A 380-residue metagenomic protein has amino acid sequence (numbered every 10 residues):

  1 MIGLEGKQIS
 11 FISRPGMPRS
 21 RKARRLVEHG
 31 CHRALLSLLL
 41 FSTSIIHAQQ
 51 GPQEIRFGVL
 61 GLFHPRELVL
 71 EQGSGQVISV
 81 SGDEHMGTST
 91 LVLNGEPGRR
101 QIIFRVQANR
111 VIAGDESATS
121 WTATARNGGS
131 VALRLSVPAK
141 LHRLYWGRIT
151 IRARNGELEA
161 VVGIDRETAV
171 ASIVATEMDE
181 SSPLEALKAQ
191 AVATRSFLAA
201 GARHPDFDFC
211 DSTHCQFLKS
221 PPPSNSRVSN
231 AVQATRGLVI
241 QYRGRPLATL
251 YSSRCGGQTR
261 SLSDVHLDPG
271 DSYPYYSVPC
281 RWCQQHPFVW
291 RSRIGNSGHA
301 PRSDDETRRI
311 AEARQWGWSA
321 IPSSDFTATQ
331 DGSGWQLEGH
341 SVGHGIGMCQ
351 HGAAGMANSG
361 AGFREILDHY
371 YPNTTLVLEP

Functional and structural regions predicted by a protein language model:
I2-G3, I9-R14, L35-P380: Conserved, single-site charged/polar hotspot
K7-Q8, A23: Short helix-onset patch at the extreme N-terminus, typifying the N->h transition of secretory signal peptides
P15, S20-L35: Bacterial N-terminal signal peptides that target proteins for export
